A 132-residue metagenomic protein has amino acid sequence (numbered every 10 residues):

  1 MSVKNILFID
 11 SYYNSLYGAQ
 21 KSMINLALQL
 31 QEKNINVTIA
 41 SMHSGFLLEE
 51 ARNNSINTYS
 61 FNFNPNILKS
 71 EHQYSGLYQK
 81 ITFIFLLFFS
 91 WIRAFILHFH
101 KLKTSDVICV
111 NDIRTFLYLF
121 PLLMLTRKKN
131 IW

Functional and structural regions predicted by a protein language model:
S2-L7: Extreme N-terminal starter segment of soluble prokaryotic enzymes
D10-I24, I113: A short, glycine/small-residue-rich beta-strand->loop->alpha-helix junction that serves as a flexible
D10-L16, Q29, K33-I84: N-terminal strand-loop element at the rim of the active site of nucleotide-sugar-dependent glycosyltransferases
I24-L28, E32, P121: Short, well-ordered alpha-helices that flank and scaffold nucleotide-derived cofactor binding pockets
G45-L48, T115-L119: Short, well-ordered alpha-helical microsegments
S90-W91, V110-F116: Short His-centered aromatic/hydrophobic patch
A94-T104: Short, well-structured alpha-helical segments in soluble
V107-D112, L123-W132: Active-site proximal beta-strand in glycosyltransferases
